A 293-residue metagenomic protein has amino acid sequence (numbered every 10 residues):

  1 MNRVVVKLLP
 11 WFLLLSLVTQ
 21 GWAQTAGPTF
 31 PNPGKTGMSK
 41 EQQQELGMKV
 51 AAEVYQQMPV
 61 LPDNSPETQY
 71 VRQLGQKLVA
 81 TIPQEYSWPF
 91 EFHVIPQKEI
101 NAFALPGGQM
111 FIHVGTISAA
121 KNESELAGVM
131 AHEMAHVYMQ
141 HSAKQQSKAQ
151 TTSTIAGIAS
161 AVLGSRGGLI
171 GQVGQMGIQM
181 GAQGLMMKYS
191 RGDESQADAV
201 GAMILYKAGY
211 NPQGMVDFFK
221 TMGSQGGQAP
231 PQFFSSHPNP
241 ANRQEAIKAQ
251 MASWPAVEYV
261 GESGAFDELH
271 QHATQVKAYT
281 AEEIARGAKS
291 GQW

Functional and structural regions predicted by a protein language model:
M1-W11: Bacterial N-terminal signal peptides that target proteins for export
W11, L17-W293: A Zn2+-metalloprotease active-site environment signal
